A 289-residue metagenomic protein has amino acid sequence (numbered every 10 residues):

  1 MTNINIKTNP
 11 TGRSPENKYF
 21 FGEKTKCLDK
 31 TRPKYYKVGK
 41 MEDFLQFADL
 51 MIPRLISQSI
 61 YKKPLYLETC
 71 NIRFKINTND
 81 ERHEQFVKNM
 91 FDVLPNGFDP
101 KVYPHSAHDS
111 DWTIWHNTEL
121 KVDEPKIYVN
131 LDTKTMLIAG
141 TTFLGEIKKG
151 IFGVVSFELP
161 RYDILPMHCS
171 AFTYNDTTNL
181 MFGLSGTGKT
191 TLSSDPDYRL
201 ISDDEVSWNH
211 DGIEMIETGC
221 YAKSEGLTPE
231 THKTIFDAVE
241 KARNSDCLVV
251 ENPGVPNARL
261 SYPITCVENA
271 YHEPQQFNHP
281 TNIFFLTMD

Functional and structural regions predicted by a protein language model:
M1-T178, P196, N209-D289: A noncatalytic interaction/capping subdomain that flanks phosphate/NTP-handling catalytic cores
T173-D203: Glycine-rich phosphate-binding P-loop
V206: Catalytic metal-binding/acid-base residues of hydrolase active sites
